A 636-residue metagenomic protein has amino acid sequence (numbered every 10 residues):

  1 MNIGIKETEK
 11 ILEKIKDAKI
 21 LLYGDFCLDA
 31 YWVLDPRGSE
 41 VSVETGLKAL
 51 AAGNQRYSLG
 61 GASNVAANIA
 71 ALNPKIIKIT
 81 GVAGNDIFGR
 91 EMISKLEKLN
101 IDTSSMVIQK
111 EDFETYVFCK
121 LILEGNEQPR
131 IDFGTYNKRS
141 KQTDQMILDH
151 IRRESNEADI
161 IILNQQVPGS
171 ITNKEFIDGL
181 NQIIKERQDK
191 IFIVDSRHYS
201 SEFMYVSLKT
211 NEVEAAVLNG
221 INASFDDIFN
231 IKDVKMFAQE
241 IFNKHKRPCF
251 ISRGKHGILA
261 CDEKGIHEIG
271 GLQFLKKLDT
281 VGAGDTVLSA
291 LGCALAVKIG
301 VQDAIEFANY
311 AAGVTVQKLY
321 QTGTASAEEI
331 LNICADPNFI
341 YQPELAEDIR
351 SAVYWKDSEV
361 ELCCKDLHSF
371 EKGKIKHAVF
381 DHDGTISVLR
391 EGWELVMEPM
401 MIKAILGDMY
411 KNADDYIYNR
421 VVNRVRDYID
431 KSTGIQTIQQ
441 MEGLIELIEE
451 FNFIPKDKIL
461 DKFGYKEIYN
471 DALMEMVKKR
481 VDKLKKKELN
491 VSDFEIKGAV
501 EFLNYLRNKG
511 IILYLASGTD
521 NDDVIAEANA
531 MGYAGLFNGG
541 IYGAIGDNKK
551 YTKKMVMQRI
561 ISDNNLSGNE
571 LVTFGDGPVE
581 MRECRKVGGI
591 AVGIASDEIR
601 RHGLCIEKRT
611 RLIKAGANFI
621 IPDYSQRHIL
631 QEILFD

Functional and structural regions predicted by a protein language model:
M1-E40, E44, A51-L278, A296-V301 (+2 more regions): Ribokinase/PfkB-type carbohydrate-kinase core domain
D35, Y354-W355, E361-V422: Active-site neighborhood of HAD-like aspartate-dependent phosphohydrolases
S104-K110, Y542, N618-Q626: Short acidic-hydrophobic, aromatic-tinged amphipathic segments that line or gate anion-handling sites
L272-L291: Short glycine/threonine-rich catalytic loop with a Thr-x-Gly-x-Asp
T385, M397, D482-L484, E488-E495 (+2 more regions): Substrate-recognition element of Asp-dependent hydrolases with the DxDx(T/V) motif
R426-N508, I512: A metal-dependent, Asp-based hydrolase signature
S517, T573-P622: Acidic, Mg2+-coordinating phosphoryl-transfer loop and its flanking beta/alpha structural elements, shared across
Y551-C584: Conserved Lys-Pro-Asp/Glu-containing loop-to-beta segment of HAD-superfamily phosphomonoesterases, centered on
